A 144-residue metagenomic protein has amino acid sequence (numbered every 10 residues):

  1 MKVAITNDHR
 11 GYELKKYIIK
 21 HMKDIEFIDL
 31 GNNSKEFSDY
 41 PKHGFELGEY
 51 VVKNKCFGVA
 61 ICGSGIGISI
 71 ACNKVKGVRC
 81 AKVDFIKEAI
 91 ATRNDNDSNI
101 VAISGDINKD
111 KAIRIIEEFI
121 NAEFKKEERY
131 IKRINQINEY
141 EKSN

Functional and structural regions predicted by a protein language model:
A4-T6, R10-E13, I86-N144: C-terminal binding/interaction regions
T6, L30-N33, V83: Conserved beta-strand termini and adjacent loop/short-helix elements that scaffold enzyme active sites in alpha/beta
R10-D24: Short, solvent-exposed amphipathic alpha-helices that sit in or adjacent to ligand/effector-binding or catalytic
K16-I19, A71-K74, R114: Short amphipathic alpha-helical segments
E26-F27, V78-F85: Short hydrophobic/aromatic-enriched beta-strand-loop microsegments
E26-S38: A short beta-strand-loop structural module common to alpha/beta enzyme folds
H43, L47-A81: Helix-adjacent hinge/juxtasegments
